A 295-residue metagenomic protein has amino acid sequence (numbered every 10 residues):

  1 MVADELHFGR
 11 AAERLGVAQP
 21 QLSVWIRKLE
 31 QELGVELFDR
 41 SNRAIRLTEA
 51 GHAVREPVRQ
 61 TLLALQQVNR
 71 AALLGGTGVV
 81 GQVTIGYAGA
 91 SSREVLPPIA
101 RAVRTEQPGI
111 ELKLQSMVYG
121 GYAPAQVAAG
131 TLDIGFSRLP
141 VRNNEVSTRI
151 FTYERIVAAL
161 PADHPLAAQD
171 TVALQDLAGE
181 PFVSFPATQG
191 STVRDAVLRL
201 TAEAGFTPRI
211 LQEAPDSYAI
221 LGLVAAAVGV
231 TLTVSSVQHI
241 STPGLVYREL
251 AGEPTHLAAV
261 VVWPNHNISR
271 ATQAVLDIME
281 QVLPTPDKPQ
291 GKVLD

Functional and structural regions predicted by a protein language model:
V2-A18, G34, A44: Short helix-boundary/capping micro-motifs
A3, V146-I156, L160-F182, R270-Q273: Flexible hinge/capping segments at coil-to-helix
E30-L47, L62: A short LG(V/I)-centered, amphipathic sequence patch enriched for acidic residue(s) preceding the LG motif
E32-L33, V54-G76: Alpha-helical linker/hinge and terminal dimerization helices associated with HTH transcriptional regulators
V80-N143: Central regulatory/effector-binding core of bacterial HTH transcription factors
V95, T231, L245-D295: A late-sequence structural motif
N144-I150, E154, Y218-H266: Beta-alpha-beta core module
P181-A204, S269-L276, P286-G291: Secondary-structure junction motif
